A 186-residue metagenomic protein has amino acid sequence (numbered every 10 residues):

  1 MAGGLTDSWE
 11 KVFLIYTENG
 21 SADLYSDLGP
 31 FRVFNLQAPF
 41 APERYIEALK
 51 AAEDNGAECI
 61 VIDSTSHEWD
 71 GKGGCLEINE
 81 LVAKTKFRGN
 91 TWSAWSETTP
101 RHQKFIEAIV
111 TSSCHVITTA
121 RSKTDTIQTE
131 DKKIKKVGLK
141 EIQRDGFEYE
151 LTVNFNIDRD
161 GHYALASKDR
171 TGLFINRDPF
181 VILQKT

Functional and structural regions predicted by a protein language model:
M1-V61, S66-G71: Conserved P-loop
A2-L5, A83, I109: Hydrophobic, Leu/Ile/Phe/Ala-enriched alpha-helical segments that form helix-helix packing faces
K11, A22, A51-A52, A83-S96 (+1 more regions): Intein modules and their embedded homing endonuclease domains
D27-Q37, K86-A94, Q128-T129: Short, basic, glycine/proline-bearing loop/turn elements
F31-R32, L76-E80, K133-K135: Glycine-rich, phosphate-binding/catalytic loops in enzymes
A41-R44, E97-R101: Short, glycine/acidic-rich beta->alpha junctions
I62-E97: Conserved P-loop NTPase nucleotide-binding/switch module
P100-T186: Phosphate-binding/switch region of NTP-binding enzymes
